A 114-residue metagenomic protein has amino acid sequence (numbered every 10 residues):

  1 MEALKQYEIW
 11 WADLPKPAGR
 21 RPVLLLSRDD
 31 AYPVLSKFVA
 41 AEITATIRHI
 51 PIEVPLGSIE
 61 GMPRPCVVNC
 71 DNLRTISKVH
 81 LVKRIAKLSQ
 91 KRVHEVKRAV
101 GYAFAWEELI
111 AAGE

Functional and structural regions predicted by a protein language model:
M1-A3, T44: Short linear motifs in intrinsically disordered
E2, I59-E114: C-terminal terminal-subdomain/extension
A3-L4, R20, I50-E53, I76 (+1 more regions): General secondary-structure edge motif
A18-S58: Compact nucleic-acid interaction/catalytic patches
